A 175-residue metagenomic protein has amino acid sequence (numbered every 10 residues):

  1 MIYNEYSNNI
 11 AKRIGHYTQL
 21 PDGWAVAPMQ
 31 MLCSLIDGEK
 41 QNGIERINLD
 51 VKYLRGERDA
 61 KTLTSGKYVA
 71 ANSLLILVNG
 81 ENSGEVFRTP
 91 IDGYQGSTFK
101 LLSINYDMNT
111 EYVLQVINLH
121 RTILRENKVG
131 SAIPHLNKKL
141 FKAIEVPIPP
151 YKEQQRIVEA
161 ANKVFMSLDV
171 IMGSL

Functional and structural regions predicted by a protein language model:
N4, N8-E39, D50-L54, P147-L175: Non-catalytic DNA-recognition/assembly elements of restriction-modification systems
L20, T62-L63, G130: Short, solvent-exposed loop/turn positions at domain surfaces that link secondary-structure elements or cap domain
P28-S34, E39, F87-D92, K100-I148: Basic, amphipathic alpha-helical recognition segments used for DNA target recognition
K52-D59, S65-N118: A short beta-sheet element
G80, K138-F141, N162: ATP/adenylate-binding site constellation spanning eukaryotic-like Ser/Thr protein kinases, ABC-transporter
